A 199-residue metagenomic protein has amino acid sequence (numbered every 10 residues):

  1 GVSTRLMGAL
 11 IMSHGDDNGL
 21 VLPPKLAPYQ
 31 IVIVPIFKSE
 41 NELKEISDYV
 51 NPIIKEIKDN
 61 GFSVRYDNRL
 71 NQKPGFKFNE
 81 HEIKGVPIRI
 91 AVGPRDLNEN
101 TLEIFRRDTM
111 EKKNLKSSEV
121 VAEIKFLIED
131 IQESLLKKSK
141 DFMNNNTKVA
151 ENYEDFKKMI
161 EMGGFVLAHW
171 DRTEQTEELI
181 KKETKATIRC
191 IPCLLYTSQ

Functional and structural regions predicted by a protein language model:
G1-S198: NTP/phosphate- and nucleic-acid-binding module
